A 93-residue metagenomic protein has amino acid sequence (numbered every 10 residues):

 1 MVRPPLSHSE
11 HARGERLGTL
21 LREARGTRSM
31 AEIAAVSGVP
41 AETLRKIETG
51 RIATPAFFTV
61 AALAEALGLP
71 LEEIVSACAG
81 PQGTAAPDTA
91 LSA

Functional and structural regions predicted by a protein language model:
M1-T27, E72: A short, Lys/Arg-rich alpha-helix, primarily the initiator
R3, V75-A93: Short, charged recognition helix plus adjacent turn of helix-turn-helix-like nucleic-acid-binding domains
L21, M30, V60: Generic structural marker for isolated residues within well-ordered, non-membrane alpha-helices of soluble domains
G26-K46: Short alpha-helical DNA-recognition segment
T27-S29, P55-F58: Residue-level signal for the short linker/turn that defines the boundary of a DNA-recognition helix
G38, T49, A79: Residue-level detection of the helix-turn-helix DNA-binding "recognition helix"
R51-A56, Q82-A86: Short, solvent-exposed alpha-helical "recognition" segments
F58-E73: DNA major-groove recognition helix of helix-turn-helix/homeodomain DNA-binding modules
